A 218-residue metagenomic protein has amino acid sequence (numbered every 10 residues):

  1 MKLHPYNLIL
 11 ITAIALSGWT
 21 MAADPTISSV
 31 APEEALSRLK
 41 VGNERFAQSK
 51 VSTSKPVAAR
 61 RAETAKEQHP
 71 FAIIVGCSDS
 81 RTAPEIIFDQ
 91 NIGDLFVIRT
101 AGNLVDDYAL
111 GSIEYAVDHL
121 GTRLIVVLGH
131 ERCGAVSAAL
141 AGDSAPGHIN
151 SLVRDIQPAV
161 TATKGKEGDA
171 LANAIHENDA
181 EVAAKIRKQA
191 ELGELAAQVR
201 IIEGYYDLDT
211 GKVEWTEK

Functional and structural regions predicted by a protein language model:
M1-I9: Bacterial N-terminal signal peptides that target proteins for export
I9-G18: Bacterial N-terminal signal peptides
A22-E67, I92-G93, G102-G111, Y115-L120 (+1 more regions): Divalent-metal-activated hydrolytic enzyme cores
G76-R81, A101-L104, H130: Short glycine-enriched loops at secondary-structure junctions
D89-V97: Short helix-loop-beta junction
R123: Short acidic/polar active-site loop segments enriched in Thr and Asp
V127: Conserved functional hotspot residues or short segments at active or partner-binding sites across diverse domains
